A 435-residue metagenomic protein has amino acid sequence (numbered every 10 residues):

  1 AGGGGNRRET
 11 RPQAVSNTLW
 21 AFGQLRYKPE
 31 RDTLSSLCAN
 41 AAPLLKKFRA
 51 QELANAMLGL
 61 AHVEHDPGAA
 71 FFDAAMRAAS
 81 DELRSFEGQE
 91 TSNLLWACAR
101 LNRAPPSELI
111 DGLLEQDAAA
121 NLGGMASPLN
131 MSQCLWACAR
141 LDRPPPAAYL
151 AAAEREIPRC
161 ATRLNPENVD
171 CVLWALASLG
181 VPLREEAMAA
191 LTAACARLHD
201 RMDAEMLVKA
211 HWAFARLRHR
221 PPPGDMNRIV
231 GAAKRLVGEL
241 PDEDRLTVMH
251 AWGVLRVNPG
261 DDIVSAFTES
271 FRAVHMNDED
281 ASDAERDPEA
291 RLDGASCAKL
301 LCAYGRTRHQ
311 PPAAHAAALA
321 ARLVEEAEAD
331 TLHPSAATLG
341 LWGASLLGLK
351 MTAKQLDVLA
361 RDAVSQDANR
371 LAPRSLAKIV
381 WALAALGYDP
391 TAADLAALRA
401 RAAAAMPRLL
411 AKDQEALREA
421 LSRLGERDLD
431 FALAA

Functional and structural regions predicted by a protein language model:
A1-A435: Eukaryotic RNA-binding helical-repeat scaffolds
